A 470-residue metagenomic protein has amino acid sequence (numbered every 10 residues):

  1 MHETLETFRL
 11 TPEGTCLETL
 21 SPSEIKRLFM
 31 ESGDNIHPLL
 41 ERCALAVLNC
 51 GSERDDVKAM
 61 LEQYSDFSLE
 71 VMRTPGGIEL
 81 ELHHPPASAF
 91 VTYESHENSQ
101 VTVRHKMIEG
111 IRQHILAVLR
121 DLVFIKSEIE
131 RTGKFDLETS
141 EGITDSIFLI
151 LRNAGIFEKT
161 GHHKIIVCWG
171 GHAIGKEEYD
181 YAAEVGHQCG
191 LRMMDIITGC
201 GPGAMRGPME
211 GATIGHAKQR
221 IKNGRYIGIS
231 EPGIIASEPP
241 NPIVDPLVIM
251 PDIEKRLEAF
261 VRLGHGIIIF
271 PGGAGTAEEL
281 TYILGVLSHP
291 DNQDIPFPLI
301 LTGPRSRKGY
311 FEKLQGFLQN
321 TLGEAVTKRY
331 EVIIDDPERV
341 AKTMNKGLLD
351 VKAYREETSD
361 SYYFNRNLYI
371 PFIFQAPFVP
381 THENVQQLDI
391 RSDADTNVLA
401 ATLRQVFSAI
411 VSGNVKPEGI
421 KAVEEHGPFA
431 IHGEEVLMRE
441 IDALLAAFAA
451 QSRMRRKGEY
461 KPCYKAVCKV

Functional and structural regions predicted by a protein language model:
M1-H114: N-terminal low-complexity, Ser/Thr- and acidic-residue-enriched intrinsically disordered segments
R9, E13, K26-E31, V71 (+1 more regions): Acidic/glycine-enriched connector segments
H105-H162: Non-catalytic propeptide/linker segments at domain boundaries
S140-G142, S146, T402-V470: C-terminal non-catalytic accessory extensions
A204-T213, S306-N320: Glycine-rich, charge-decorated loop segments at or immediately adjacent to ligand/cofactor-binding or catalytic sites
Q219-E231, F270-P271, L284-Y310, V326: Short, acidic/small-residue loops that bind anionic groups at enzyme active sites
L247-D294, I300: Active-site/ligand-binding-proximal alpha/beta "capping" segment
F317, A325-T402: Charged, amphipathic alpha-helical linkers/stalks
